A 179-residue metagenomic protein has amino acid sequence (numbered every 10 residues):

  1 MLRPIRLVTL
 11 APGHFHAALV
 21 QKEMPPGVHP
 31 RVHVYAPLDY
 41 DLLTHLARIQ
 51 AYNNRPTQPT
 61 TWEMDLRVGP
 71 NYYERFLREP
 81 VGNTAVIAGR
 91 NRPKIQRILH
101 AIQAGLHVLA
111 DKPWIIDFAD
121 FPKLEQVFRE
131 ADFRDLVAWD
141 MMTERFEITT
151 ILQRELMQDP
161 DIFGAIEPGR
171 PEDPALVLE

Functional and structural regions predicted by a protein language model:
M1-L106, A119-V137: N-terminal glycine-/serine-/threonine-rich beta1-alpha1-beta2 phosphate-ribose binding loop of Rossmann-like
G105, D111-W114: Short helix/strand-capping hinge loops at secondary-structure junctions that flank key functional elements
I115-E179: A contiguous active-site-proximal alpha/beta segment in oxidoreductase catalytic domains
